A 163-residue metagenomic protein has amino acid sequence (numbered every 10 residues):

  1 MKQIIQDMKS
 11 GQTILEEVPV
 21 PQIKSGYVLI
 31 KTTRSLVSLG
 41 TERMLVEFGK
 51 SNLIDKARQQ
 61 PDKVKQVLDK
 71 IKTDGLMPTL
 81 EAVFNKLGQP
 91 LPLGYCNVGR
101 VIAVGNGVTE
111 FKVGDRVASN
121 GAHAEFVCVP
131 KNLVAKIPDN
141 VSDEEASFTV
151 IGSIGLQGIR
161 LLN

Functional and structural regions predicted by a protein language model:
M1-N85, Q89: Short N-terminal strand-loop motif that marks the start of NAD(P)H/FAD-dependent oxidoreductase cofactor-binding domains
P21, T109, L162-N163: Residue "hotspots" at secondary-structure boundaries inside conserved domains
R34, D115-R116, F126: Residue-level marker of beta-strand positions
P78-Q89, L93-N120: A glycine-/small-residue-rich N-terminal strand-loop-strand element that serves as the cofactor-binding glycine loop
Y95, N120, P138-L161: A glycine-rich, Thr/Ser-enriched phosphate-binding loop motif common to dinucleotide/cofactor-binding enzymes
A122-A124: Short glycine-enriched loops at secondary-structure junctions
V127-V141: Short, compositionally biased
